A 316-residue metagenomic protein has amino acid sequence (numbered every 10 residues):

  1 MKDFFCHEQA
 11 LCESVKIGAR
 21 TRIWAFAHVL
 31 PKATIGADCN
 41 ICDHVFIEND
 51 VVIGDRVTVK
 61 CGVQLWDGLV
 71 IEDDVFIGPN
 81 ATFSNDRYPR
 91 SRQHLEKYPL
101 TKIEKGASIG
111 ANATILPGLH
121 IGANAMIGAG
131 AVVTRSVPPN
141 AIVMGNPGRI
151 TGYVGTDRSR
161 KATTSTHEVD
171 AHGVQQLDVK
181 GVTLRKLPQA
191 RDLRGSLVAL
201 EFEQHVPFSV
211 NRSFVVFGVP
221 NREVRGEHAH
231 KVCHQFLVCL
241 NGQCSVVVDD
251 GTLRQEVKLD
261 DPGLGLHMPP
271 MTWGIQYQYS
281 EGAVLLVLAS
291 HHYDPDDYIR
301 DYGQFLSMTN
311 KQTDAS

Functional and structural regions predicted by a protein language model:
K2, D73, P99-L100, V133 (+4 more regions): Short secondary-structure boundary/capping segments
F4-M144, I150, M268, W273: Structural signal for interior beta-strand "rungs" in well-ordered beta-sheet cores of soluble enzyme domains
M144, Y153, L200: Short beta-strand-to-turn element immediately C-terminal to the catalytic PLP-Schiff-base lysine in fold type I
I150-V154, D294-D297: A short beta-to-alpha transition loop/helix N-cap that caps and shapes the active-site region
V154-K161: Solvent-exposed, charged amphipathic helical/linker segments at domain boundaries
K161-L264, E281-G282, L288, Y293-S316: Non-catalytic, conserved peripheral segments adjacent to functional cores
D261-Q278: Well-ordered alpha/beta subsegment
